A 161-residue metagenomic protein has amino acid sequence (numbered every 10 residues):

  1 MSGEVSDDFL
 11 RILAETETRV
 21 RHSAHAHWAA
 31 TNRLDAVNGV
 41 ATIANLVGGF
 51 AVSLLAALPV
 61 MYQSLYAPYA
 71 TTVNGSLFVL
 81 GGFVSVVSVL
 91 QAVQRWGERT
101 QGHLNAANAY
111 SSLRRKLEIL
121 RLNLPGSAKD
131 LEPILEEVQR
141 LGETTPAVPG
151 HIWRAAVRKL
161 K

Functional and structural regions predicted by a protein language model:
M1-V47, V73, L90-K161: Conserved non-transmembrane functional hotspots
G48-L55, L80-V87, Q91: Membrane-embedded alpha-helical transmembrane segments of multi-pass integral membrane proteins
G48-P68: Juxtamembrane "helix exit" motif at the C-terminal ends of alpha-helical transmembrane segments in multi-pass membrane
A67-L80: Hydrophobic alpha-helical transmembrane segments
